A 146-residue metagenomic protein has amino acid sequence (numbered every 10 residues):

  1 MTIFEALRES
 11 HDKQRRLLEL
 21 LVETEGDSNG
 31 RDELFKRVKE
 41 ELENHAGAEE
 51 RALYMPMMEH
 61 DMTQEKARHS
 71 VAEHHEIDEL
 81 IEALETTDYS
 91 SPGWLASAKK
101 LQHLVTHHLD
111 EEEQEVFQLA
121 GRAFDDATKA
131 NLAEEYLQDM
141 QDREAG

Functional and structural regions predicted by a protein language model:
M1-G146: Small-residue-biased structural context
